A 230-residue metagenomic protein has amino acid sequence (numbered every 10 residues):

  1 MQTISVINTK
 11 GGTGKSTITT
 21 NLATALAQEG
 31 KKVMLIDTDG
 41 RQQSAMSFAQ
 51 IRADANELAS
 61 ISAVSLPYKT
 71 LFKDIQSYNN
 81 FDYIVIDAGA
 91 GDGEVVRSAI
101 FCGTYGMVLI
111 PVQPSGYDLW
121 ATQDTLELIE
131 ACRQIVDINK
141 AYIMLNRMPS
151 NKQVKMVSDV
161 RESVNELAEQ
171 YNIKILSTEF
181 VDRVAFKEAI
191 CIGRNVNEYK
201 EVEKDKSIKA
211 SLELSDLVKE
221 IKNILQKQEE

Functional and structural regions predicted by a protein language model:
T3, I7-T9, T13, T20-R97 (+2 more regions): P-loop/Walker-type NTP enzyme "switch/lid" segment
T20, T24-Q28, Q50, F101 (+4 more regions): Short, well-ordered alpha-helices that flank and scaffold nucleotide-derived cofactor binding pockets
I36, D87, I110-Q113, I143-R147: Conserved beta-strand segments of the P-loop GTPase G domain that flank and frequently precede/overlap
V95-G116: Inter-motif core of Ras-like GTPase G domains
T122-D137: Conserved C-terminal guanine-recognition region of P-loop GTPase G domains, centered on the G4
P149, R161-N197: Beta-strand-loop-alpha "switch" segments that mediate conformational coupling across diverse proteins
E188-S215: Inter-lobe coupling/hinge region of RecA-like P-loop helicase motors
K209-E230: Charged phosphate-binding loop/patch that engages nucleotide di/tri-phosphates or the phosphate backbone of nucleic
